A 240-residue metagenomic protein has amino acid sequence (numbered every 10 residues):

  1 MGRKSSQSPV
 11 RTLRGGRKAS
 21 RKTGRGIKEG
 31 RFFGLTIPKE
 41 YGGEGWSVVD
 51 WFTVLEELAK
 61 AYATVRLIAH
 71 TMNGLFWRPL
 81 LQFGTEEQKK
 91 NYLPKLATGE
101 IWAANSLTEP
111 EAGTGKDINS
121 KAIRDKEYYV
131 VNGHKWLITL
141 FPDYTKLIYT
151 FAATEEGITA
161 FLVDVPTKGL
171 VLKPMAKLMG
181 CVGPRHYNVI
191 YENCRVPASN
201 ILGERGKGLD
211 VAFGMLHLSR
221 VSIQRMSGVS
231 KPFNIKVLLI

Functional and structural regions predicted by a protein language model:
M1-T71, F83-W102: Amphipathic, small/basic residue-rich leader segments at the start of a protein or domain
R31, P38, V54, T85 (+5 more regions): Buried hydrophobic positions in well-ordered alpha/beta secondary-structure cores of metabolic enzymes
G45-L55, T114-I118, I190, V196: Structural signature of FAD isoalloxazine-binding scaffolds in flavoprotein oxidoreductases
W46-S47, T114-D117, F141-T145, V182-G183: Short glycine/proline-enriched turns and hinge-like loops at secondary-structure junctions
V54-A59, A152-E155, V163-K168, E192-V196: Short Ser/Thr-interspersed hydrophobic loop/turn segments at strand-loop and sheet-helix junctions that line or gate
W102-R124: A gly/ser-rich beta-alpha-beta helix-loop segment of oxidoreductase catalytic cores
Y128, N132-K173: A short core secondary-structure module
L172-I240: Glycine-rich beta->alpha junctions and the first turn(s) of the following alpha-helix
